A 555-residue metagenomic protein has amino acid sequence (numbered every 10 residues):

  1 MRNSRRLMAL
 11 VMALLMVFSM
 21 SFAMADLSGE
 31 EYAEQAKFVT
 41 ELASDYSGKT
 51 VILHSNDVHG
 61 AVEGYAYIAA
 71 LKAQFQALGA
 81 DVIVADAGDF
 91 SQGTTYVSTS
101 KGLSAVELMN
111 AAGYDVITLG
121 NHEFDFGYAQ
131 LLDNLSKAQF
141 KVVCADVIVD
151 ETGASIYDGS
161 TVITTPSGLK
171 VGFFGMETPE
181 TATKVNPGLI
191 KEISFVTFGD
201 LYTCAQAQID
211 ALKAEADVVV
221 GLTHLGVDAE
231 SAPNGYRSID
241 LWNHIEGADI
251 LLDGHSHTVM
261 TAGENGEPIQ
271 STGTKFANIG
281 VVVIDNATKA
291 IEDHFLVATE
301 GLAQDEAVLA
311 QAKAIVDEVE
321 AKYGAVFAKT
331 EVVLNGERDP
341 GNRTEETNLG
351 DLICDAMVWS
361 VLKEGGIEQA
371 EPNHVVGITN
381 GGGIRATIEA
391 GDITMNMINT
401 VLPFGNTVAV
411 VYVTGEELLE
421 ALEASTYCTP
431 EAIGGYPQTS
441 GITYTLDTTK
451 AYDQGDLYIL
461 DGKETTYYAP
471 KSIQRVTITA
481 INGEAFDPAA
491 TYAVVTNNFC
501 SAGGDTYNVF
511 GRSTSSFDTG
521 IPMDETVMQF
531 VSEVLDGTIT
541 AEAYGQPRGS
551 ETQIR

Functional and structural regions predicted by a protein language model:
M1-E30, T94-T95: Gram-positive cell-envelope targeting signals
N3-L7, A73, L225, G549: Hydrophobic alpha-helical segments, especially transmembrane helices and their immediate juxtamembrane helical caps
R5, M20-F22, T161, A205 (+2 more regions): Compositionally biased regions
D26-A303, T344, L349-S360, E368-A370 (+3 more regions): Acidic, metal/ion-coordinating pockets
F38-K49, S55, A61, A77 (+4 more regions): Catalytic centers of hydrolytic enzymes
